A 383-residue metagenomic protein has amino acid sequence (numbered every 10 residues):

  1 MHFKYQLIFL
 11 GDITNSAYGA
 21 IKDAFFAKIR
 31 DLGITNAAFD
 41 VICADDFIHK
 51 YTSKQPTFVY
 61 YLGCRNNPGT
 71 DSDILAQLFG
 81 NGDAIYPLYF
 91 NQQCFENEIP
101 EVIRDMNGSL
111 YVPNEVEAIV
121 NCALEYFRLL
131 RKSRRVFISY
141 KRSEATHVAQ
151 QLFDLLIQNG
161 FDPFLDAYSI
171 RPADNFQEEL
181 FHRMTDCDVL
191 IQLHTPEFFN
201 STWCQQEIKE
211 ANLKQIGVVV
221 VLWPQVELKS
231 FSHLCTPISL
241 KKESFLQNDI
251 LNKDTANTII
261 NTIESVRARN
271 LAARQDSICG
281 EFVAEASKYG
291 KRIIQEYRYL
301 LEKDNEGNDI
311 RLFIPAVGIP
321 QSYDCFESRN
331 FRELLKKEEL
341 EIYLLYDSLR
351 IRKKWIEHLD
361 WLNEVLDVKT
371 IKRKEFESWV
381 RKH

Functional and structural regions predicted by a protein language model:
H2-G33, N66-P68, G80-Q158, P224-H383: C-terminal interaction surface of TIR/SEFIR-family domains
I21-T52, L152-H182, P196-T202, P315-Q321: Conserved BB-loop
F58-V59, L190, V218: Short, well-ordered beta-strand core segments
Y61-L62, L193: Short, well-ordered coil/turn residues at beta-beta hairpins and beta-strand->alpha-helix junctions within
C64-G82, P196-I216, K229-S230, I351-H358: Conserved TIR/SEFIR loop-to-helix hotspot centered on a Trp-containing motif with a nearby acidic residue
C187: An anion/phosphate-binding loop that grips the pyrophosphate of nucleotide cofactors and donors
